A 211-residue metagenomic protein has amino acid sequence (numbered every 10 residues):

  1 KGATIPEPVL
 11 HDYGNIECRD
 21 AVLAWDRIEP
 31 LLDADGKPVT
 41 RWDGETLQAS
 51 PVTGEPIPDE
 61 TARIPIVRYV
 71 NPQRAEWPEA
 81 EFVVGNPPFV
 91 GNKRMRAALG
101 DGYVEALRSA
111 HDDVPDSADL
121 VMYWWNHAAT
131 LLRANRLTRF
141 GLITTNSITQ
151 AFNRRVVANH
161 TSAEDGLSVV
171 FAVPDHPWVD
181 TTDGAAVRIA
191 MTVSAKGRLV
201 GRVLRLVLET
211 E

Functional and structural regions predicted by a protein language model:
K1-A172, V179, V193-V200: SAM-dependent methyltransferase catalytic region
P174-W178, V207-L208: Adenylate-forming
D183-E211: Flexible, glycine-/basic-rich loop-and-beta segments that form/coincide with the SAM-dependent methyltransferase
